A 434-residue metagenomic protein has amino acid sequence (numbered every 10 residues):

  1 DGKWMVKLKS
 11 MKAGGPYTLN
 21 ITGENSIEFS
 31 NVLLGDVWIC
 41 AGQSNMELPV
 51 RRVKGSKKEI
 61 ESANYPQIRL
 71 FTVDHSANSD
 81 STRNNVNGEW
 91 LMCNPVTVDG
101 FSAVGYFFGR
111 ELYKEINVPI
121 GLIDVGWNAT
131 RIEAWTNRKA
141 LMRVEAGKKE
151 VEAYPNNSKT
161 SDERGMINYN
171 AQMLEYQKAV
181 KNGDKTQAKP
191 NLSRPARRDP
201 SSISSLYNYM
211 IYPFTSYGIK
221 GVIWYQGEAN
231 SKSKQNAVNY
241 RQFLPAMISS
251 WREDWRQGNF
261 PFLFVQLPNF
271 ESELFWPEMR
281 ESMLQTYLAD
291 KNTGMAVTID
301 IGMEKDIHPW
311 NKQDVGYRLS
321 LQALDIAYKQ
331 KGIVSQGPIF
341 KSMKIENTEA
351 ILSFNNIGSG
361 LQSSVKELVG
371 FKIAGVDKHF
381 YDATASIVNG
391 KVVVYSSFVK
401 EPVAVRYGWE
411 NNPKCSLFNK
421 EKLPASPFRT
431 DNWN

Functional and structural regions predicted by a protein language model:
D1-N434: Cell-envelope and extracellular/periplasmic
